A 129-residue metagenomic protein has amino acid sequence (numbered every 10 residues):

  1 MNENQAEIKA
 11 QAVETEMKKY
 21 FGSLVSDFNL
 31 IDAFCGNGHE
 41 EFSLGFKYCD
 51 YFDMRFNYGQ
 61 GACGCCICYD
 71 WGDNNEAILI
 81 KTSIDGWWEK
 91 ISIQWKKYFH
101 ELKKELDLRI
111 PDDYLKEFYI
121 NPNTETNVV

Functional and structural regions predicted by a protein language model:
M1-Y20, I31-V129: Intrinsically disordered, low-complexity regulatory regions enriched in serine/threonine/proline and acidic residues
